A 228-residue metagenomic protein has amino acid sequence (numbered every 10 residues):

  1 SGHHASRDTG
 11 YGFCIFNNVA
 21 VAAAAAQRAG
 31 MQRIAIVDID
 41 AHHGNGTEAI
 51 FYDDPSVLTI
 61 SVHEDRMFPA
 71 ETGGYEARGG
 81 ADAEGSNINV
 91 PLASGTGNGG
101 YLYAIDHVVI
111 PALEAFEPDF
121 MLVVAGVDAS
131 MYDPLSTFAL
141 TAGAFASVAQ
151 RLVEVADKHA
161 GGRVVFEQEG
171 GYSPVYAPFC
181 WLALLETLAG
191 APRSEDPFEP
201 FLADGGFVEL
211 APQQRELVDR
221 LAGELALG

Functional and structural regions predicted by a protein language model:
S1-G228: A general "terminal functional-core" signal
